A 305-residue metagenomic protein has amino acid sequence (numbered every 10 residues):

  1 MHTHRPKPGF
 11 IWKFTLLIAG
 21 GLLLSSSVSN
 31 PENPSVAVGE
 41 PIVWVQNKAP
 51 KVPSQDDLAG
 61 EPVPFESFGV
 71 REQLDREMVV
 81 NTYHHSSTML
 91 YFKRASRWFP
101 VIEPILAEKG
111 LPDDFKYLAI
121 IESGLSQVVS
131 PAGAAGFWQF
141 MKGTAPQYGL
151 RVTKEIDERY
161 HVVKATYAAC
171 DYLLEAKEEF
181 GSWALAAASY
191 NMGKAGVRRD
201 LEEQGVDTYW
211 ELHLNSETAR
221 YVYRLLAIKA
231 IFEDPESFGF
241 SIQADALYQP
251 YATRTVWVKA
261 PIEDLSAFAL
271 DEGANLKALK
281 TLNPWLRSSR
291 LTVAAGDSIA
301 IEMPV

Functional and structural regions predicted by a protein language model:
H2-G110: An acidic, Gly/Ser/Thr/Pro-rich helix-cap/linker signature
H84, T88-F99, E108-L111, S130-W138 (+5 more regions): Solvent-exposed, acidic/flexible segments
L111-S126, A186-M192, L279-L282: Short, functionally critical alpha-helical segments immediately adjacent to catalytic or ligand/cofactor-binding
G133-T153, T166-A169, L173, V197-D200: Substrate-binding/active-site groove segments that recognize and process beta-1,4-linked N-acetyl-hexosamine
L173-D200: Catalytic and binding regions of secreted/periplasmic enzymes and modules that target cell-wall glycans
Y190, L265-D271, A278-K280: Short alpha-helical segments in extracytoplasmic peptidoglycan/chitin-binding modules and envelope-associated proteins
Q243-G273: Primarily a LysM-type cell-wall glycan-binding module
L282-V305: Extracellular LysM carbohydrate-binding repeats and other cell-envelope/extracellular binding modules
